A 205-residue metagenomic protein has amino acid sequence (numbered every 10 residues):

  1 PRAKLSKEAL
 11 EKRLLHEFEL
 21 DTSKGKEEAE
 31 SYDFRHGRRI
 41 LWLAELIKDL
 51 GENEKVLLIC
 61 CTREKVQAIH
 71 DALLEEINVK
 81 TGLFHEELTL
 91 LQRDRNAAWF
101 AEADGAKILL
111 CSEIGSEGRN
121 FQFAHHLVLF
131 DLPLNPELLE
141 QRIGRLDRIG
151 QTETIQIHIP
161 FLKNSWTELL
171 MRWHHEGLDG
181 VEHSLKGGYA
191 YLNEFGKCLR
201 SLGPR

Functional and structural regions predicted by a protein language model:
P1-I108: Conserved Helicase C-terminal RecA-like lobe
I59, F84, S112, L129-D131 (+1 more regions): Conserved beta-strand segments of the P-loop GTPase G domain that flank and frequently precede/overlap
R63-K65, L88-L90, G115-E117, P133-P136 (+2 more regions): Conserved nucleotide-binding/hydrolysis micro-motifs of P-loop NTPases
V66-H70, D94, L109-H125, I143-Q151: SF2 helicase motor core recognition
D94, F121, P136-I143, N164-M171: Amphipathic alpha-helical transducer elements in NTP-driven molecular machines
R119-L132, Q156-I159: A short beta-strand element within the Helicase C-terminal
N135-I157: Conserved SF2 helicase motif VI
E153-R205: C-terminal accessory region of SF2 helicases/translocases
